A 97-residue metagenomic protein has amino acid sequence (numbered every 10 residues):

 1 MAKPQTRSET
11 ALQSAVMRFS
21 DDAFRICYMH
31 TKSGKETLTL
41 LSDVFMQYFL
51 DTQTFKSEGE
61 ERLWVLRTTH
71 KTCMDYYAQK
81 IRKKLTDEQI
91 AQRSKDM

Functional and structural regions predicted by a protein language model:
A2-R25, F49: A short, charge-rich alpha-helical start-of-domain segment used by transcription regulators
V16, F24, G34-D51: Conserved RNAP core-binding helix
A23, C27, T52, V65-Y77 (+1 more regions): Hydrophobic-face residues of short alpha-helical interaction/recognition segments
T39-M46, G59-K71: Structural recognition of an alpha-helix C-terminal capping motif at a helix-to-coil junction
Q53-E58: Short alpha-helix-to-loop micro-motif enriched in aromatics/charged/Gly
Y76-D96: Short, basic/polar amphipathic helix motif occurring as a linker/hinge flanking DNA-binding modules in transcription
